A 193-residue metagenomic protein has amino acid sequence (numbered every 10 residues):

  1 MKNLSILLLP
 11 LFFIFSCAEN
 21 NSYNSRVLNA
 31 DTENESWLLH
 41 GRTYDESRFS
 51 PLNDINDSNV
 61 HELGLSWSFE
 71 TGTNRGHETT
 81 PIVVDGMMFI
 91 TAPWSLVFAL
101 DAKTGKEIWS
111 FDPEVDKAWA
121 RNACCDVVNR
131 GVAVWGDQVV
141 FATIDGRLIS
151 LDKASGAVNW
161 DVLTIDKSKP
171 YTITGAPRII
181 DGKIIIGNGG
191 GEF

Functional and structural regions predicted by a protein language model:
K2-L9: Sec-dependent signal peptide recognition, specifically the positively charged N-region followed immediately by
I14-S16: C-terminal motif of bacterial Sec signal peptides marking the signal peptidase cleavage site
N21-T71, K106-R121, A157-D166: Aromatic (tryptophan-biased) beta-strands that constitute blades/sheets of beta-rich domains
W37-G41, G76-L96, R121-L148, T172-F193: Repeat-blade elements of multi-bladed beta-propeller folds
S66, A142, L151, N159-V162 (+1 more regions): Structured segments of extracytoplasmic/periplasmic soluble domains in secreted or envelope-associated proteins
K169: Short, glycine/acidic-rich beta->alpha junctions
